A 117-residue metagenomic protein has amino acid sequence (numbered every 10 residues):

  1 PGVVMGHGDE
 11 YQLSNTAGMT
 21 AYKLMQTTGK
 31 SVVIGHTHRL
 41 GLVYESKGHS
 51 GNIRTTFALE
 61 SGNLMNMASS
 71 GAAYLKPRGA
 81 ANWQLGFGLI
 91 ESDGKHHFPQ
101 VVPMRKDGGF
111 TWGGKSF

Functional and structural regions predicted by a protein language model:
V4-M104: Conserved beta-sheet core of the metallophosphoesterase superfamily
Q100-F117: Polar, enzyme-active/binding microenvironments
